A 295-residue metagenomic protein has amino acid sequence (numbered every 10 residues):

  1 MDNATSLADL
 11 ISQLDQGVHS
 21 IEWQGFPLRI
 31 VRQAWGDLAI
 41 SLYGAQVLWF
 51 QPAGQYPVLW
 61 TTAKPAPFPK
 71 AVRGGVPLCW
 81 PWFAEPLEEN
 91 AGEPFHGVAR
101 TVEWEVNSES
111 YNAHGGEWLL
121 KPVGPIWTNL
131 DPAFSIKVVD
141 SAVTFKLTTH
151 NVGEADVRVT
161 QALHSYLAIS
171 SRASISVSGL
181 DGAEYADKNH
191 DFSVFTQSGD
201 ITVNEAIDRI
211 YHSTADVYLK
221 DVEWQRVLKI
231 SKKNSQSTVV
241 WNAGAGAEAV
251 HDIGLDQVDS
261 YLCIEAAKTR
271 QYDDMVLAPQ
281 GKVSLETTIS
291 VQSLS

Functional and structural regions predicted by a protein language model:
M1-R73, A215-Q236, G244, M275-L294: Beta-strand-rich N-terminal accessory domains
V18-H19, A91-V139: Extended, loop-rich substrate-binding clefts of extracytoplasmic carbohydrate-active enzymes
V58-V98, S231-I253: Hot-dog-fold acyl-thioester-processing enzymes
P77-C79, H164-Y166, S260-A267, E286: Active-site scaffold segments
V102, N107-E109, T202-M275, P279: Acidic/His-leaning functional-site neighborhoods
P122-V159, L163-S165: Acidic, contiguous internal or C-terminal segments within carbohydrate-active enzymes that form a structured patch used
P125, I136, Y272-K282: Exposed beta-sheet edge/beta-hairpin loop segments within beta-rich domains
D156-R158, Y166-T238: Active-site/ligand-binding surface loops and adjacent short beta/alpha elements that line catalytic pockets across
